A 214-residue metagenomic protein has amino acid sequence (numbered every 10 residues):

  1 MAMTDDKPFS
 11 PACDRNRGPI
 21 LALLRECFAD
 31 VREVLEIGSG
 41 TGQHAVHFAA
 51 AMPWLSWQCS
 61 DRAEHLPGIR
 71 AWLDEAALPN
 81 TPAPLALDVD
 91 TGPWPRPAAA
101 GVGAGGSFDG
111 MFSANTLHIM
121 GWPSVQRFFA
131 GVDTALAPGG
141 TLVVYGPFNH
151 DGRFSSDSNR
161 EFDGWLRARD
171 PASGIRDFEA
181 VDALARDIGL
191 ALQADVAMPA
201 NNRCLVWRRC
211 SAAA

Functional and structural regions predicted by a protein language model:
A2-V31: Class I SAM-dependent methyltransferase Rossmann-like catalytic core, especially the SAM/SAH-binding loop
D30-G40: Conserved class I S-adenosyl-L-methionine
L35, V46-W94: Class I SAM-dependent methyltransferase SAM/SAH-binding core
F112: A conserved beta-strand element that flanks and buttresses the S-adenosyl-L-methionine
I119-V132: A short, conserved alpha-helix within the catalytic core of class I
G139-D151: Conserved beta-strand signature within the Rossmann-like core of class I S-adenosyl-L-methionine
S155-E179: Conserved Class I S-adenosyl-L-methionine
L190-A214: Core SAM-dependent methyltransferase catalytic element
